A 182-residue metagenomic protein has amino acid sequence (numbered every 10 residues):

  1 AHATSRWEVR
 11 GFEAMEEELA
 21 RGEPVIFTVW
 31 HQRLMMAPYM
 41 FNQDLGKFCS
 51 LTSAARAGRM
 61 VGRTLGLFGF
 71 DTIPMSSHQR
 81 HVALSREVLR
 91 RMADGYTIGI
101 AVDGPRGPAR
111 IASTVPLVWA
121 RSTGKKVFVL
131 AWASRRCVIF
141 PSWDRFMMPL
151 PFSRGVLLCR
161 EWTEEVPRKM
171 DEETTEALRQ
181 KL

Functional and structural regions predicted by a protein language model:
A1-M40, R63, F70, R154 (+1 more regions): Membrane-anchoring hydrophobic helices of lipid-metabolizing enzymes
E8, W30, H78-V82, A109 (+1 more regions): A conditional alpha-helix N-cap/helix-loop micro-motif detector
R10-F12, S53, M75-H78, R160-W162: Conserved beta-strand termini and adjacent loop/short-helix elements that scaffold enzyme active sites in alpha/beta
E23-Q79, T123, R135-I139: Catalytic core of membrane glycerolipid acyltransferases/transacylases, capturing the structured, soluble-facing
T28, G99-V102, F128-A131: Short, conserved beta-strand edge motifs with alternating hydrophobic and charged residues
R59-R63, A83-R90: Short, charged beta->alpha transition segments
M75, E87-T123: Catalytic-site beta-strand/loop segments enriched in glycine and acidic/polar residues
I111-M170: A cross-family acyltransferase "interaction/gating" segment
